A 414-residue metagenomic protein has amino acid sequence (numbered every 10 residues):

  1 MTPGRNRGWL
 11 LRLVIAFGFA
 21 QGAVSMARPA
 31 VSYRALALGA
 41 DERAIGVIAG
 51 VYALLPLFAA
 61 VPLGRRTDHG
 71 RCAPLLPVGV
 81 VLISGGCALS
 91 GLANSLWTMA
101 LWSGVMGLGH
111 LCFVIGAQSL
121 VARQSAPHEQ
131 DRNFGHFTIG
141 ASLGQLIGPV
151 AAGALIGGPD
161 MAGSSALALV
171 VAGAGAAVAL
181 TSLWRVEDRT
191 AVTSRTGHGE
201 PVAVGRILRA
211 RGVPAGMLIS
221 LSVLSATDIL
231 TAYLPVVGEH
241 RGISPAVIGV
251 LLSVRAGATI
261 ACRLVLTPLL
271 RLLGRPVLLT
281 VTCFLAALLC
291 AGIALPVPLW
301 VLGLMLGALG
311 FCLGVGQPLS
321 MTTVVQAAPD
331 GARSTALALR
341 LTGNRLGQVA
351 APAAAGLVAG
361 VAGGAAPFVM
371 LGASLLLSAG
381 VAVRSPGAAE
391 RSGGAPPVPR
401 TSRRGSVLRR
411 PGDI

Functional and structural regions predicted by a protein language model:
M1-R7, E187-G216, P399-P411: Juxtamembrane intracellular "pre-TM" segments in multi-pass secondary transporters
N6-A53, A215, I219, S225-V237 (+1 more regions): Helix-loop boundary and gating motifs at the non-cytosolic
A59-R71, C262-G274: Helix-to-loop junctions at the C-terminal end of transmembrane segments in multipass secondary transporters
R71, L92-N94, L295-V297: Helix-breaking motifs and short loop linkers at transmembrane-helix boundaries and internal kinks in secondary membrane
P74-A88, V277-A291: Structural signature of the two symmetry-related core transmembrane helices
G86, W97-V105, W300-A308: Paired small-residue
G104-A141: Cytoplasmic helix-loop-helix junction between adjacent transmembrane helices in 12-TM secondary transporters
G153, G173-S194, V381-P386: C-terminal membrane-cytosol helix-exit motif in multi-pass small-molecule transporters
